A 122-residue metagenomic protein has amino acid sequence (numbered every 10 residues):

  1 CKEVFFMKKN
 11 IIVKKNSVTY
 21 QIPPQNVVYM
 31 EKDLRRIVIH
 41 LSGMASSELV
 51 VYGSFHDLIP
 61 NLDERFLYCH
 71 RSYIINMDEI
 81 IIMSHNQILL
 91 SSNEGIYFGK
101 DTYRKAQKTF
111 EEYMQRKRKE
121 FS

Functional and structural regions predicted by a protein language model:
C1-S122: Basic, polyanion-interacting recognition surfaces, primarily in bacterial LytTR/OmpR-type DNA-binding effector domains
